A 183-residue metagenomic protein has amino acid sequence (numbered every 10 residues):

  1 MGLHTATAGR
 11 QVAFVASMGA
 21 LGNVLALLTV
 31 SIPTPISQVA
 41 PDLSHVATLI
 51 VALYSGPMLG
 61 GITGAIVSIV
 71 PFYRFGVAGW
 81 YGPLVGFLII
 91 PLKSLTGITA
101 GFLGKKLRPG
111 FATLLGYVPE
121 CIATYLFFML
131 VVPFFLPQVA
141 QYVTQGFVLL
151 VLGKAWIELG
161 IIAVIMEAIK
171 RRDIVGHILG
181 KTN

Functional and structural regions predicted by a protein language model:
M1-N183: Loop-helix junctions at membrane interfaces
